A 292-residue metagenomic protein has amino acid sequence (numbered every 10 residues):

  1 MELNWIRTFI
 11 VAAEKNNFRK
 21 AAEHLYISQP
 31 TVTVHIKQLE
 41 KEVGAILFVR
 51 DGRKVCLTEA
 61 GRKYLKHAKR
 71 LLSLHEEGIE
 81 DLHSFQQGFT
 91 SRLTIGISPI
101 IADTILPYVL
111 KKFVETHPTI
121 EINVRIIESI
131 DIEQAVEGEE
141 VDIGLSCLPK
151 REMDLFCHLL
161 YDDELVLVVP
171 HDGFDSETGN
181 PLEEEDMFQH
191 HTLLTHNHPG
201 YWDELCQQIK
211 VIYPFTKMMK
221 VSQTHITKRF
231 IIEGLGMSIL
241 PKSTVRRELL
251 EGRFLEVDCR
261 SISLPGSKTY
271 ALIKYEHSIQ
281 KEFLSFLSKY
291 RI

Functional and structural regions predicted by a protein language model:
I10-S28: Short helix-boundary/capping micro-motifs
E40-E59: A short LG(V/I)-centered, amphipathic sequence patch enriched for acidic residue(s) preceding the LG motif
E42-V43, Y64-Q86, L287: Alpha-helical linker/hinge and terminal dimerization helices associated with HTH transcriptional regulators
T90-M153: Central regulatory/effector-binding core of bacterial HTH transcription factors
E128-I132, E137-E140, C147, Q207 (+2 more regions): Hydrophobic hinge/microswitch elements
C157-L193, N197-H198: Flexible hinge/capping segments at coil-to-helix
E184, Q189-Y213, Q280: Secondary-structure junction motif
V257-I292: A late-sequence structural motif
